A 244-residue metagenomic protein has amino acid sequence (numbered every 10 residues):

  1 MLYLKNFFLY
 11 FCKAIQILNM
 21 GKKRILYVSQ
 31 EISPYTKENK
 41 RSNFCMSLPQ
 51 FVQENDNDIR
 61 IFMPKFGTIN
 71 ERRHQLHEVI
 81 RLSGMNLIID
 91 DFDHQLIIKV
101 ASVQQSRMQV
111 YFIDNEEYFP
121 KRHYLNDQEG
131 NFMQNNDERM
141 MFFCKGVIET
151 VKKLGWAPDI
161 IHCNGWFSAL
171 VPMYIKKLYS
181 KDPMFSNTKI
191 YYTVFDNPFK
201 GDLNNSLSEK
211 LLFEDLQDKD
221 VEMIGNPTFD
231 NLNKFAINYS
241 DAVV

Functional and structural regions predicted by a protein language model:
M1, N6, G67-I69: Short regulatory "switch" loops immediately downstream of catalytic or recognition motifs within protein catalytic
Y3, L9-I17: Short, positively charged and aromatic/hydrophobic N-terminal segments
M20-V244: Catalytic cores of nucleotide-sugar-dependent glycosyltransferases that transfer UDP/GDP/TDP-activated
